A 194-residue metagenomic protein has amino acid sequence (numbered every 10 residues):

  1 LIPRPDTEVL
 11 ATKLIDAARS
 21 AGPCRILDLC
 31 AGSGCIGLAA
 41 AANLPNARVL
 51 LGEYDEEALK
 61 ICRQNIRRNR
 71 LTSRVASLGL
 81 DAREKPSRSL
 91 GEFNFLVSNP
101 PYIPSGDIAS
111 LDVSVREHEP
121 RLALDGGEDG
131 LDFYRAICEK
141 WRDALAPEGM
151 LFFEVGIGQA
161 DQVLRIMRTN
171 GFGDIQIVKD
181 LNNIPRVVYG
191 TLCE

Functional and structural regions predicted by a protein language model:
I2: Glycine/small-residue-rich loop that forms an oxyanion/phosphate-binding "nest" at active or ligand-binding sites
D6-S110: Conserved SAM/SAH cofactor-binding pocket of Class I
L14, A40, V115, I137 (+1 more regions): Class I S-adenosylmethionine-dependent transferase superfamily signal
E53, R70, E119, G149 (+1 more regions): Conserved functional loop/turn residues at catalytic and ligand-binding sites
Y102, T191-E194: C-terminal beta-strand of the catalytic ATP-binding
Y102-D132: Mobile active-site "lid"/loop adjacent to the S-adenosyl-L-methionine
E128-T191: Conserved Class I SAM-dependent methyltransferase catalytic core
